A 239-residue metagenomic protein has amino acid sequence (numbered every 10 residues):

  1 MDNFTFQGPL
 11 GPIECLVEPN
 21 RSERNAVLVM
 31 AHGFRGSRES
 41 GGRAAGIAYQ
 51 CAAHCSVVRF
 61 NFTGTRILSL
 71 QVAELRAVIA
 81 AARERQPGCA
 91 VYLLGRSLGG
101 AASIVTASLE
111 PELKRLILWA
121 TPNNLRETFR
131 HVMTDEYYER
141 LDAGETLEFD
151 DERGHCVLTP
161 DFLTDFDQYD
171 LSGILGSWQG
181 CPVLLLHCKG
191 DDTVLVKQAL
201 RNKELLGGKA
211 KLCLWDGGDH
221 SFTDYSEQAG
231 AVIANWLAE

Functional and structural regions predicted by a protein language model:
L10-P12, R21-A52, V57-F62: Short, surface-exposed "cap/lid" segments of acyl-processing enzymes
I13, Y92, E110-E239: The alpha/beta-hydrolase serine catalytic core
R21-E23, A82-C89, W178: Glycine-rich phosphate-binding loop signature in dinucleotide/nucleotide-binding domains
F34, N61-T65, P122, G218: Short beta-to-alpha linker loops that shape the active-site pocket of alpha/beta-hydrolase fold enzymes
G41-A45, S69-V72, V196-L200, E227: Short, surface-exposed alpha-helical segments at coil->helix boundaries
C51, T106-A107: Aromatic pocket-lining residues of Rossmann-like dinucleotide-binding sites
V58-G88: Catalytic nucleophile-loop/oxyanion-hole region of alpha/beta-hydrolase and closely related hydrolase-like folds
G95-G99, S103: Gly/Ala-rich beta-loop-alpha elbow adjacent to hydrolase catalytic centers
